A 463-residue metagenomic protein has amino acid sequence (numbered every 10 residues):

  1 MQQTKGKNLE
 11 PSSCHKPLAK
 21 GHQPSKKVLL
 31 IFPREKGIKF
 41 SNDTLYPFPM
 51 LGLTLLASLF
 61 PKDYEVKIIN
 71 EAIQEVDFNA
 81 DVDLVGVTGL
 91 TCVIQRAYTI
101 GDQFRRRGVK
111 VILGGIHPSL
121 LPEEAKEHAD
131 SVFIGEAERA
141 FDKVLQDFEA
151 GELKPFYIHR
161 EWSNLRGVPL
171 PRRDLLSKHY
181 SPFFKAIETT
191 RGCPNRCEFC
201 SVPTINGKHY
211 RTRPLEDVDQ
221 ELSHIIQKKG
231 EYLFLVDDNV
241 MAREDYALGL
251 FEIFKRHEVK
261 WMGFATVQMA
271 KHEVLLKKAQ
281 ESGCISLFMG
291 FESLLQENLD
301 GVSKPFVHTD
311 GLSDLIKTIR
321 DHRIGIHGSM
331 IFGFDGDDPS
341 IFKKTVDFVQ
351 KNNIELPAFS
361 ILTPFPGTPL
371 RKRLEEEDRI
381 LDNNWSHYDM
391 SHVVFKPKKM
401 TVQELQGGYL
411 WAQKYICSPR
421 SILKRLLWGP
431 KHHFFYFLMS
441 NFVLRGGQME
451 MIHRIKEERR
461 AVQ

Functional and structural regions predicted by a protein language model:
M1-P33, K62-I68, A80-D83, S177-H179 (+3 more regions): Radical SAM enzyme core and accessory elements
G6, P11-K228: Acidic, low-complexity intrinsically disordered segments
P33-K39, E124, N195, D245 (+4 more regions): Flexible glycine/acidic-rich beta-alpha junction loops that bind and position SAM and/or redox cofactors in anaerobic
L59, D63, Q103, R107 (+10 more regions): Alpha-helical structural signal in soluble globular domains
V82-T91, F251-F254, D338-N353, I416: Short, electropositive alpha-helical surface patch
I112-L113, F133, Y157, M262-F264 (+3 more regions): Structural detector of well-ordered beta-strand residues that form the stable sheet scaffold of enzyme domains
E124-K143, K278-F288, K344-F359: Structural recognition of alpha->loop->beta junctions
P169-H327, F332-F334, P339-K343, D347: Radical SAM [4Fe-4S] cluster-binding motif and immediate context
